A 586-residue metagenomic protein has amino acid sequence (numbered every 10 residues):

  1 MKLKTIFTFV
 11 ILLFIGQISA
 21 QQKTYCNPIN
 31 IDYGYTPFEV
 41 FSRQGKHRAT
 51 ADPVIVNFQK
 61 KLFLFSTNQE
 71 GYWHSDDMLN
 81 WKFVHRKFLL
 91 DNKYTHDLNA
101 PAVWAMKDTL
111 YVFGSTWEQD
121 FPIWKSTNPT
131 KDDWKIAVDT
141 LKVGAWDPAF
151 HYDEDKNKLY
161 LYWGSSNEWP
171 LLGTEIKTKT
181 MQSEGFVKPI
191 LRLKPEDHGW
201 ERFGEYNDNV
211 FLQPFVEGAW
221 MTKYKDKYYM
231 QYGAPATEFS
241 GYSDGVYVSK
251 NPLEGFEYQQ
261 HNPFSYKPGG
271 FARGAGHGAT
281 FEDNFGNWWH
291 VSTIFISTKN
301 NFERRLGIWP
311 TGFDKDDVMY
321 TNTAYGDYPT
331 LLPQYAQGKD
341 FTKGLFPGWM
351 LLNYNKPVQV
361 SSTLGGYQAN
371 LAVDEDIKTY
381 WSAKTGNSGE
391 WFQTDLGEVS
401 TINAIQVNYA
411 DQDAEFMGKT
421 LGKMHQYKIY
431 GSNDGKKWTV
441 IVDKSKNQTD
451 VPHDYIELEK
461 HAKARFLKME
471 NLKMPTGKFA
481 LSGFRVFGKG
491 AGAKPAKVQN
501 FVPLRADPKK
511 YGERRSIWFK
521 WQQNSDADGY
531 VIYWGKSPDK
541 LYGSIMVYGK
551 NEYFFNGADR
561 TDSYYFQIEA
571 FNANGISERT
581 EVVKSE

Functional and structural regions predicted by a protein language model:
I11-S19: Hydrophobic h-region of N-terminal signal peptides that target proteins for export in Gram-negative bacteria
Q21-F211, K223-G270, F285, T293-K339 (+2 more regions): Beta-rich carbohydrate-recognition and catalytic domains
L172-E184, G338-E375: Predominantly extracellular/luminal regions of secreted and cell-surface proteins, especially disulfide-bonded
G245, H425, P452-Y455, G549-F554: Short S/T/G- and acidic-enriched coil/turn segments that sit immediately N-terminal to beta-strands in beta-sandwich
D374-V442, P452-Y511, K520-Q523, A527: Aromatic, loop-rich ligand-recognition surfaces of beta-strand-rich domains
Y430-G431, D526-I545, G549: Extracellular low-complexity, O-glycosylation-prone stalks/linkers
K494-P495, F571-E586: Extracellular fibronectin type III
F555-E578: Beta-strand-rich modules
